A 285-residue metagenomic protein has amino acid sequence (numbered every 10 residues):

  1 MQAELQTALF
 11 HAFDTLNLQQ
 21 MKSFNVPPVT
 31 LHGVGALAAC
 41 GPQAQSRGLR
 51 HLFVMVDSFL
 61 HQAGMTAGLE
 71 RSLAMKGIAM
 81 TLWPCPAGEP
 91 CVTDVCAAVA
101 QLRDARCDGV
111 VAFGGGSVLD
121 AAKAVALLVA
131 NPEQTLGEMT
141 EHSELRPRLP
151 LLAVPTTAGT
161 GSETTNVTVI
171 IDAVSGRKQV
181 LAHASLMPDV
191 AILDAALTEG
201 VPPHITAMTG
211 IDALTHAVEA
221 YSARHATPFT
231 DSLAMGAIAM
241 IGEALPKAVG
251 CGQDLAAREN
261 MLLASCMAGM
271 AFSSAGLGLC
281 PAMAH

Functional and structural regions predicted by a protein language model:
Q2-G109: ATP/NTP phosphate-donor binding region
V29, H51-F53, M80-T81, D108-V111 (+6 more regions): Structural motif
L37-C40, Q62-M65, V92-T93, S117-A122 (+2 more regions): Short glycine/serine/threonine-rich phosphate/pyrophosphate-binding segments that cradle anionic phosphate groups
A87, F113-G115, G276-L279: Active-site nucleophile and cofactor-binding loops and adjacent substrate-binding regions of central metabolic enzymes
T93-L193: Glycine/threonine-rich beta-strand-loop-alpha-helix active-site module that forms ligand/phosphate-binding
G159, C266-H285: Glycine-rich phosphate/pyrophosphate-binding beta-alpha loops
V167-A275: Carboxylate- and glycine-rich phosphate/diphosphate-binding segment that chelates Mg2+/Mn2+
